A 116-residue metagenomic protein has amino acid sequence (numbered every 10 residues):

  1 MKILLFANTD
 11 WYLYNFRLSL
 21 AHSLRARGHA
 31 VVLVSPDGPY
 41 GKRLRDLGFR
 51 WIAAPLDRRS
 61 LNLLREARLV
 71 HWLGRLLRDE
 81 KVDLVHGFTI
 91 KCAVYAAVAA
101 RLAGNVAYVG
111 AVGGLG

Functional and structural regions predicted by a protein language model:
K2, A30, R50, K81-L84 (+1 more regions): Structural signature of beta-strand start/N-cap positions in the alpha/beta core of ABC transporter nucleotide-binding
K2-L4, A100-G116: Active-site proximal beta-strand in glycosyltransferases
L5-R65: N-terminal strand-loop element at the rim of the active site of nucleotide-sugar-dependent glycosyltransferases
R17, G41, V70, A93-V94 (+1 more regions): A general structural signal for well-ordered alpha-helical segments in protein cores
S35, H86-G87: Short beta-strand scaffold positions
L56-L84, V94-V98, L102: An amphipathic, basic-hydrophobic alpha-helix
G87-A93, V112: Short His-centered aromatic/hydrophobic patch
